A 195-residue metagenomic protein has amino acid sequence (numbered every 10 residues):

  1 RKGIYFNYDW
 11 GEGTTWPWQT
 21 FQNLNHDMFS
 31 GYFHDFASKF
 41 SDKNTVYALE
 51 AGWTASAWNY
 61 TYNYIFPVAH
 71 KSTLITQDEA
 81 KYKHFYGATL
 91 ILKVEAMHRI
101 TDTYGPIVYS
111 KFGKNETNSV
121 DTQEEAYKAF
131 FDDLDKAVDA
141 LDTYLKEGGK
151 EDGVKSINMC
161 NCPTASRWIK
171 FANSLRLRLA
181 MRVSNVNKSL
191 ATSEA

Functional and structural regions predicted by a protein language model:
R1-H34: Acidic, glycine-rich segments characteristic of secretory precursors and extracytoplasmic regions
D35-A195: Structured, solvent-exposed acidic/aromatic patches
